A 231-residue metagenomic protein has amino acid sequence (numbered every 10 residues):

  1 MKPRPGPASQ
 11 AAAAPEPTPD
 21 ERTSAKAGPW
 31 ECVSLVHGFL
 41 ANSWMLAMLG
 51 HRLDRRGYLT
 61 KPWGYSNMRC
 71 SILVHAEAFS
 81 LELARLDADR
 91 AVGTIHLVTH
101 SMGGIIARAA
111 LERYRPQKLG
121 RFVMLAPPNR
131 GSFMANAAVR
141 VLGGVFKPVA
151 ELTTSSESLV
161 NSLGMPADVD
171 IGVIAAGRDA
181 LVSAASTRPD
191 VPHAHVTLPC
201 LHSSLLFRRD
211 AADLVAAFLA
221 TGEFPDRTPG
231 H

Functional and structural regions predicted by a protein language model:
M1-E31, A47, D54-R55, D226-H231: Alpha/beta-hydrolase fold catalytic core
P17, R22-T23, I105, L111 (+2 more regions): Hydrophobic alpha-helical segments, principally membrane-spanning helices and signal/leader peptides
G28-P29, V33-W44, M48, R52-S66 (+2 more regions): Serine-dependent carboxylesterase/thioesterase catalytic core of lipase-like alpha/beta-hydrolase/SGNH enzymes
P166-H231: C-terminal catalytic-base region of ester-bond hydrolases, centering on the histidine of the charge-relay
